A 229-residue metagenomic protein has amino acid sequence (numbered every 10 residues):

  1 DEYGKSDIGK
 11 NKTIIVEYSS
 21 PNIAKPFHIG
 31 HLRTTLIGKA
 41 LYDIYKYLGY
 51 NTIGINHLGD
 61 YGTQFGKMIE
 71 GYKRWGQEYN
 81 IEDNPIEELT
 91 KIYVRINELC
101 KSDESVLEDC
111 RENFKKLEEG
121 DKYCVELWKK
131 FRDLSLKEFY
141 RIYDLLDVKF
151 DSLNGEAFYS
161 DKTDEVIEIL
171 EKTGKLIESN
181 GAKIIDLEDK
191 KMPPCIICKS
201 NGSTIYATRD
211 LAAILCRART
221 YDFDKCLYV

Functional and structural regions predicted by a protein language model:
D1-V229: NTP-dependent nucleotidyl-transfer catalytic core
